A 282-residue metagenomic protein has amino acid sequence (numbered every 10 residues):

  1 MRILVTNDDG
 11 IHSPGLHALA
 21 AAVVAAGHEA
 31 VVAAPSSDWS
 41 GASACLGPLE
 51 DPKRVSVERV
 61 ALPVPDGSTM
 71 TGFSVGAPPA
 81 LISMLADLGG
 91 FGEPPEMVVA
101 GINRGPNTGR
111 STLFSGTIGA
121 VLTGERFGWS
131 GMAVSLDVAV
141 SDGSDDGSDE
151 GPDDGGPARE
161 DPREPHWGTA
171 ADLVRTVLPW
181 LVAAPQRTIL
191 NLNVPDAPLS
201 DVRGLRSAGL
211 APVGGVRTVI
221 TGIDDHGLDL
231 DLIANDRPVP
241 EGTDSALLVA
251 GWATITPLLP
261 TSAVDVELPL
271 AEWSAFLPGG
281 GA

Functional and structural regions predicted by a protein language model:
R2, E29, G128-S130, T188: Proline-centered loop/turn at the N-terminus of a beta-strand
I3-T6, S13, H17-D87, E93-P94: A cross-family phosphate/adenosyl-ligand binding-site feature
D9, D38, P78-P79, N103-P106 (+2 more regions): Short glycine-rich anion-binding loops that position phosphate/pyrophosphate groups of nucleotides and phosphorylated
P35-D38, N103, L136-A139: Short, ordered loop/turn segments at secondary-structure junctions
P106-S115: Glycine/threonine-rich flexible loop motifs
F114-A139: Short, acidic/small-residue loops that bind anionic groups at enzyme active sites
S144-A282: Electrostatically charged, flexible surface regions
